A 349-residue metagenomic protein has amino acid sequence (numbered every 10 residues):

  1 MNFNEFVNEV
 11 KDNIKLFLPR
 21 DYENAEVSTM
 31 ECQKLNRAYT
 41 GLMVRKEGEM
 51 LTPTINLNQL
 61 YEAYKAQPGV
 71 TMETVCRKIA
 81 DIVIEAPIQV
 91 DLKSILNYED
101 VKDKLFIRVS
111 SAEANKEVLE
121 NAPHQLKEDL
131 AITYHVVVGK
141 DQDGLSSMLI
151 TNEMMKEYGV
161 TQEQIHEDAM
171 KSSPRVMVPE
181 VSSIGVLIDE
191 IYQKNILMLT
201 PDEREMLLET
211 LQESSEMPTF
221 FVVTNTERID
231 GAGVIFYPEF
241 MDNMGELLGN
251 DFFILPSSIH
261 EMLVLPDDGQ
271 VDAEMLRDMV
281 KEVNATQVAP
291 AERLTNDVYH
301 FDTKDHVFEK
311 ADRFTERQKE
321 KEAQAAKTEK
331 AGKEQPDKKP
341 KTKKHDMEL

Functional and structural regions predicted by a protein language model:
M1-N36: N-terminal alpha-helical "arm" segments
N2-F3, P19, V70, T74-R77 (+1 more regions): Basic, alpha-helical nucleic-acid-binding regions used in initiation and control of genome expression
A25-V222: Charged, alpha-helical interface segments at or near domain boundaries
A232-E246: Short amphipathic alpha-helix segments
N250-I254: A short linear hydrophobic-aromatic micro-motif
S257-L263, D267-L294: C-terminal structured domain segments
K281-Q318: TerminUS-proximal long segments
A325-L349: Non-Sec secretion/translocation targeting segments of pathogen effectors
